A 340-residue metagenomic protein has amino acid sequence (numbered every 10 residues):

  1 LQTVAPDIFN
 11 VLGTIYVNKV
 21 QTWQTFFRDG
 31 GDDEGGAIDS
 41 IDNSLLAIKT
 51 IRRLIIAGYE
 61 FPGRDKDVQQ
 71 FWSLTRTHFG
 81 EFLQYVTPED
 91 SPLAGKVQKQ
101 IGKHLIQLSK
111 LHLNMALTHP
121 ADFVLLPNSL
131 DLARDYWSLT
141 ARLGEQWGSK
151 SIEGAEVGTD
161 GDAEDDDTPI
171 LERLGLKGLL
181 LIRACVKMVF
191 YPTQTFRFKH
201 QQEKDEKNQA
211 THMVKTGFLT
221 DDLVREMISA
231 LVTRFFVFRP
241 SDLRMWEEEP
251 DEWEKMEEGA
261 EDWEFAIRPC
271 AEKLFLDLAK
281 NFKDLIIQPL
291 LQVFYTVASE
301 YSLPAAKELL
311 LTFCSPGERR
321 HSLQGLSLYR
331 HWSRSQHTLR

Functional and structural regions predicted by a protein language model:
L1-I38, T50, I55-K66, R142-T338: Alpha-helical repeat/alpha-solenoid scaffolds of the HEAT/ARM/MIF4G superfamily and closely related elongated all-alpha
D29-D32, R53-D167, R173, A184: Non-catalytic protein-protein interaction scaffold segments in large eukaryotic complex-forming proteins
